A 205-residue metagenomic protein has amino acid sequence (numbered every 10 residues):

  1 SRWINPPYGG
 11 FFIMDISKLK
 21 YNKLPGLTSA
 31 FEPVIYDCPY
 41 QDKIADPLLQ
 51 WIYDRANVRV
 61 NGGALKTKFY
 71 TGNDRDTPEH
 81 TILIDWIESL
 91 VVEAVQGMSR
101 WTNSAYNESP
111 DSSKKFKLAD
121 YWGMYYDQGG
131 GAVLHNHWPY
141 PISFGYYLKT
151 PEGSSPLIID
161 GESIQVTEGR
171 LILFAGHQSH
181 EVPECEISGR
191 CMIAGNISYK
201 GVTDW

Functional and structural regions predicted by a protein language model:
P6-P7: Intrinsically disordered, low-complexity segments enriched in serine/proline and basic residues
M14-S113: Non-heme Fe(II)/2-oxoglutarate
P47-Y53, I87-V91, S143-G145, G195-S198 (+1 more regions): Short, Φ-rich (hydrophobic/aromatic) sequence segments
N103-E184, G189-M192, N196-T203: Catalytic core of non-heme Fe(II) oxygenases with the double-stranded beta-helix
